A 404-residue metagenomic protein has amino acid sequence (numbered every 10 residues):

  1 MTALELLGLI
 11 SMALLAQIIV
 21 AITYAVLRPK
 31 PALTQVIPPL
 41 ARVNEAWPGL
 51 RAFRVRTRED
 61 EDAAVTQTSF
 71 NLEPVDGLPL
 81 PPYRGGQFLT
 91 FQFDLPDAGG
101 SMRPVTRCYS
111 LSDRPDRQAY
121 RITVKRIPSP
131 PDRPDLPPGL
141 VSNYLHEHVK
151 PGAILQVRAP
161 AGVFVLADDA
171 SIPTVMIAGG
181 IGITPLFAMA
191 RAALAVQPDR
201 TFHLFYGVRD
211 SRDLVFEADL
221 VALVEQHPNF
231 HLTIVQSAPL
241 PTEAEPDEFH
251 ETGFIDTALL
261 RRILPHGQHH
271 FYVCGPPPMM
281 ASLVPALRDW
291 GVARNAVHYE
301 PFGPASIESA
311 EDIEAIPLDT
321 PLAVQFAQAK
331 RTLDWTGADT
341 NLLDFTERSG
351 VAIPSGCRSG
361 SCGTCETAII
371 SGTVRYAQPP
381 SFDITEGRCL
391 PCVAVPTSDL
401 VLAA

Functional and structural regions predicted by a protein language model:
T2-A21, R212-A404: Reductase modules of NAD(P)H-dependent flavoproteins
I18-L33: Cytosolic-side junction of a single-pass transmembrane alpha-helix
V36-I154, V208-D210, V221, Q236-P239: Ferredoxin-reductase
L111, I183-A195: Histidine-anchored nucleotide/phosphate-binding helix
R158-I172: A short, basic/flexible loop-to-alpha-helix module at the beginning of a structural domain
V175-I177, F271-Y272: Conserved beta-strand elements of the Class I
F202-G207: ATP-dependent adenylation/pyrophosphate-handling site
